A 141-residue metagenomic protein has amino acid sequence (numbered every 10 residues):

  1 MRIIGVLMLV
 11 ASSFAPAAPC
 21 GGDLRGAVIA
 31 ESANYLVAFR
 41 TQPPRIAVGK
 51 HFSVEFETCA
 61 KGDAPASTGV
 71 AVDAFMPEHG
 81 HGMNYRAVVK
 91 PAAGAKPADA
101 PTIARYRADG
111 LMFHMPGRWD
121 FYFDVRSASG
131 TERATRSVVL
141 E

Functional and structural regions predicted by a protein language model:
M1-L7: Sec-dependent signal peptide recognition, specifically the positively charged N-region followed immediately by
M8-A17: Hydrophobic h-region of N-terminal signal peptides that target proteins for export in Gram-negative bacteria
A18-E141: Contiguous segments within soluble domain cores/interaction surfaces
